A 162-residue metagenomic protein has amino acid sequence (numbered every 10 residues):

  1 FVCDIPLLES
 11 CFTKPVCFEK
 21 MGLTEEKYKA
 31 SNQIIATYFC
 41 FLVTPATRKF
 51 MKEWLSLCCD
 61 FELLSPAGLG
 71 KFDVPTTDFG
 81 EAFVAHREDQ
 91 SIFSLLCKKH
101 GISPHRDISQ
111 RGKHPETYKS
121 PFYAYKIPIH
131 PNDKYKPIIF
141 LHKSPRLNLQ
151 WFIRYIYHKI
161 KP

Functional and structural regions predicted by a protein language model:
F1-P162: Glycosyltransferase catalytic domains, chiefly GT-A lineage
